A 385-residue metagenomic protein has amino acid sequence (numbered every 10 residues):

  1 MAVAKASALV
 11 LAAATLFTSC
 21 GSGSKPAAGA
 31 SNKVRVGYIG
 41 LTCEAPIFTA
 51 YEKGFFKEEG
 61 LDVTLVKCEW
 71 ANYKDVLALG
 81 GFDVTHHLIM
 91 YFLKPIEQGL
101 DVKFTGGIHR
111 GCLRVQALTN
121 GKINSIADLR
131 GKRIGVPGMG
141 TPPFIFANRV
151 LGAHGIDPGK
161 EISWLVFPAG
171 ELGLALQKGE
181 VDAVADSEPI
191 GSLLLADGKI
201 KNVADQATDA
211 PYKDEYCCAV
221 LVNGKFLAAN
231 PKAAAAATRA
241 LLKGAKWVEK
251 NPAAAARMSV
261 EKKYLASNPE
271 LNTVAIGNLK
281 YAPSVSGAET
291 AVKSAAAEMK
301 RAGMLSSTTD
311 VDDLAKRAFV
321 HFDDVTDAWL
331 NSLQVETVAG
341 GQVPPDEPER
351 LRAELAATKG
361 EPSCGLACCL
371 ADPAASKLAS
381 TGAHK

Functional and structural regions predicted by a protein language model:
M1-S7: Bacterial N-terminal signal peptides that target proteins for export
L16-S19: C-terminal motif of bacterial Sec signal peptides marking the signal peptidase cleavage site
G21-G23: Bacterial signal peptide processing site
K25-A169, A175, D182-E188, K199-Q206 (+2 more regions): Short, glycine-/small- and polar/acidic-enriched structural segments that line small-molecule recognition paths
I89-M90, G170-Y264: Pocket-lining segment of extracytoplasmic ligand-binding domains
A228-T309: Secondary-structure end/capping motifs
K300-K385: Conserved C-terminal helix/tail region of periplasmic/extracytoplasmic solute-binding proteins
